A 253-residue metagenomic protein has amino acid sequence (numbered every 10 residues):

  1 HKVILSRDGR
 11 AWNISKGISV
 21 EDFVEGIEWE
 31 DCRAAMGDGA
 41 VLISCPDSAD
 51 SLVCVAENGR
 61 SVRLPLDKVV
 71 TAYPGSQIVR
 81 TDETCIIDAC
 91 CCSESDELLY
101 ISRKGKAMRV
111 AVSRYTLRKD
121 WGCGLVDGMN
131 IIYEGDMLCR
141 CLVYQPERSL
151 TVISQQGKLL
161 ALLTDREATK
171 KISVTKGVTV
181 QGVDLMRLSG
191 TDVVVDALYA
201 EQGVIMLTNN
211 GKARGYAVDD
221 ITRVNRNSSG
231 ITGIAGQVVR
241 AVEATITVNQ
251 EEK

Functional and structural regions predicted by a protein language model:
H1-K253: Short, structured "edge-of-domain" segments at secondary-structure transitions
